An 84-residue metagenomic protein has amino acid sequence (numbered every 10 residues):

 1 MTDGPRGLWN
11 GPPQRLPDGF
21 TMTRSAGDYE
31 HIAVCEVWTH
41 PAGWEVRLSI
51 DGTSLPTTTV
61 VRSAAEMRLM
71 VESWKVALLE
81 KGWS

Functional and structural regions predicted by a protein language model:
M1-I32, S49-P56, R62-A65, L69 (+2 more regions): Negatively charged, low-complexity tracts enriched in Asp/Glu with abundant Ser/Thr
A33, A42-V46: Short beta-strand/loop motifs in extracellular/secreted proteins, especially within beta-sandwich accessory domains
W38-G43, V61-E66: A short, sequence-level motif marking secondary-structure junctions
V76: Structured alpha-helical
